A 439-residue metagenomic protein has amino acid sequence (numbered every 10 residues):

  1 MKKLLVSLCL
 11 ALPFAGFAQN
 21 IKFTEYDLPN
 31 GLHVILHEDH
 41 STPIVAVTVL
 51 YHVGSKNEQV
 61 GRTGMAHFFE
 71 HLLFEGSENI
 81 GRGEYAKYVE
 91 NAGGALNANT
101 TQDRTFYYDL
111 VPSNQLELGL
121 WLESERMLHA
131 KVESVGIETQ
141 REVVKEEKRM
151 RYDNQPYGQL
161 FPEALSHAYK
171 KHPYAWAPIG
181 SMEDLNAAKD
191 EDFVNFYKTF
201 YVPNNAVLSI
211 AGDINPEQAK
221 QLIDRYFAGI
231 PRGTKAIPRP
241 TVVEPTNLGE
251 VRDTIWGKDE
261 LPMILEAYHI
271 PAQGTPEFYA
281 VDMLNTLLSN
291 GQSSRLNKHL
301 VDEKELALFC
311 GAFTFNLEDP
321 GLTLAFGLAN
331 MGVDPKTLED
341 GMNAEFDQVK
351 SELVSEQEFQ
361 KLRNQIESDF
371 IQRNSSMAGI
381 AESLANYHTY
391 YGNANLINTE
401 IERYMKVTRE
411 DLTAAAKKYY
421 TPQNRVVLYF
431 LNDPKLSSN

Functional and structural regions predicted by a protein language model:
L4-L5, A11, F17-H33, N215-W256 (+1 more regions): Proteolytic maturation boundary segments
H37, T42-S55, G64-A66, R82-M127 (+6 more regions): M16 family metallopeptidases and their MPP-like homologs
T63-S77: Active-site SXXK
E75-G76, M127-V135, V354-S355: Short, polar/flexible loop-turn hinges at active-site or ligand-entry regions and domain interfaces
R141, V194-Y226, Q423-N424: Non-catalytic, conformational "gating/processing" segments within enzyme and secreted inhibitor domains
R149, S166, K235-S293: His/Glu-based metal-binding/catalytic segments typifying zinc-dependent metallopeptidases
